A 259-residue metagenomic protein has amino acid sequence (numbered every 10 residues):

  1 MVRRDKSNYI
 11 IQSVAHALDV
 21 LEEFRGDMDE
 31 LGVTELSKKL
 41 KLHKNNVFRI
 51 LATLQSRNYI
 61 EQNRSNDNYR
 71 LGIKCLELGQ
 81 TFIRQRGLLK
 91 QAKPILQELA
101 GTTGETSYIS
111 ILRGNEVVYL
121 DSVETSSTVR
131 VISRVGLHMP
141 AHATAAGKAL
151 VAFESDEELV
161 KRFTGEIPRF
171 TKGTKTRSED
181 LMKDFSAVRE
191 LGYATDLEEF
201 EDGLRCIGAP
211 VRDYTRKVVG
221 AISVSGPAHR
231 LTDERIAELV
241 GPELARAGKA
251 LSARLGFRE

Functional and structural regions predicted by a protein language model:
M1-Q85, L89-K90, K249, A253-F257: N-terminal helix-turn-helix
I10-V14, V33, N68, G72 (+10 more regions): Short, structured helix-loop boundary elements
N66-G165: Amphipathic alpha-helical effector-binding/dimerization core of metabolite-sensing transcriptional regulators
Q91-L99, F163-G208, A253-R254: Short, basic/aromatic recognition patches
S178, G203, G220-E259: Juxtadomain coupling helices with adjacent low-complexity linkers
V211-Y214: Sensor-regulatory modules in signal-transduction proteins
